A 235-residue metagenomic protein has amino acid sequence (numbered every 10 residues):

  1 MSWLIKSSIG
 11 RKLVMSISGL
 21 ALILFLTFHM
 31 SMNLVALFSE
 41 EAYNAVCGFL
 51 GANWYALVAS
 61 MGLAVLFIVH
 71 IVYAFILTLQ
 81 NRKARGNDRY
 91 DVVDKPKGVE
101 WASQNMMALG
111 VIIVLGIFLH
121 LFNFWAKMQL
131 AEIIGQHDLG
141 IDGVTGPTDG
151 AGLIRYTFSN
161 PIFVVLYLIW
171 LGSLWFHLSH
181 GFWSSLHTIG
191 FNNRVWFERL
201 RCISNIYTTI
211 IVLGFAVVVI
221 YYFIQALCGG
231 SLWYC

Functional and structural regions predicted by a protein language model:
M1-C235: Membrane-embedded alpha-helical bundles that constitute the cytochrome b-like, heme-associated redox core of multi-pass
